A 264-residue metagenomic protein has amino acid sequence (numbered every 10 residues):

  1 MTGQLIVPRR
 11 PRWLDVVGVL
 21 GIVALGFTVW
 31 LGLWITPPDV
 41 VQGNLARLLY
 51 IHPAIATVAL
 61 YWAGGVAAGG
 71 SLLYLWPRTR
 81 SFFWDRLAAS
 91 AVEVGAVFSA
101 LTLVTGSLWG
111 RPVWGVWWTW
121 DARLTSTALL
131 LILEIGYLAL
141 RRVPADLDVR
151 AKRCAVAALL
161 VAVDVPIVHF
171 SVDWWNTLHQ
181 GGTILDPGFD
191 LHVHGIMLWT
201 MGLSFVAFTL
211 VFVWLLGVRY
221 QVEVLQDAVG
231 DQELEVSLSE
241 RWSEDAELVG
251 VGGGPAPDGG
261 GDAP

Functional and structural regions predicted by a protein language model:
M1-P264: Polytopic transmembrane helical bundles with strong interfacial aromatic enrichment
